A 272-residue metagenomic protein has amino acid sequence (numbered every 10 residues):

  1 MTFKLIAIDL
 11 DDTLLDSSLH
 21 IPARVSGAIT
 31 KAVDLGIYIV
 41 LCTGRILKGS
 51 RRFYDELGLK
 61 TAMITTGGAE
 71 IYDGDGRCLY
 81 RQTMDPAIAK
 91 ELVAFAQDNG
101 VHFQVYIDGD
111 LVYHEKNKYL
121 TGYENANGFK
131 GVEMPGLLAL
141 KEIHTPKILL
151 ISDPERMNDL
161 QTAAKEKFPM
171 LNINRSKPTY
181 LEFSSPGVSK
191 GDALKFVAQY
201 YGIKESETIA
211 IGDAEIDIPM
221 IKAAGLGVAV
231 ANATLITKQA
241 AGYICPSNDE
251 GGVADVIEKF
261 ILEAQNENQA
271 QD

Functional and structural regions predicted by a protein language model:
M1-L5, P22, E182-D272: Mg2+-dependent phosphoryl-transfer enzymes with acidic/Ser/Thr/Gly-rich catalytic loops
K4-S17: Asp-based phosphoryl-transfer active-site loop
H20-L120: Active-site phosphate-binding/coordination module
V25, S50-Y54, L160, A164 (+3 more regions): Hydrophobic packing residues within well-ordered alpha-helices of enzyme cores
L57-K60, Y80-T83, Y119-E124, K190-D192 (+2 more regions): Short, hinge-like loop/turn segments at secondary-structure boundaries
L57-L59, T66-G67, K167-P169, A223-A224 (+1 more regions): Short, structured coil segments at secondary-structure junctions
K60-T66, R81-Q82, N172-N174, V228-A231 (+1 more regions): Short hydrophobic/aromatic-enriched beta-strand-loop microsegments
F95, N99-A223, N232: Conserved acidic, metal-coordinating active-site core of Asp-based, Mg2+-dependent phosphoryl-transfer enzymes
